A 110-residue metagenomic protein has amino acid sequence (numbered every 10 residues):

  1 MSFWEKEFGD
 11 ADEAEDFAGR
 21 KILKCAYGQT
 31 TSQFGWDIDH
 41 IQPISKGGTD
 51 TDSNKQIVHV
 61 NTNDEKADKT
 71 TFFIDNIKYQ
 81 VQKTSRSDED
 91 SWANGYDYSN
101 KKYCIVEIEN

Functional and structural regions predicted by a protein language model:
M1-G28: Short, charged surface segments at domain edges that flank catalytic/cofactor-binding sites
E5, I57-V60: Generic alpha-helical structural context detector
G9, N63-E65: Acidic glycine-/aspartate-rich tracts in secreted/extracellular proteins
L23-V58, K66-T71: Histidine-centered nuclease catalytic patch
G47-S53, E65-N110: Polybasic, low-complexity binding patches
